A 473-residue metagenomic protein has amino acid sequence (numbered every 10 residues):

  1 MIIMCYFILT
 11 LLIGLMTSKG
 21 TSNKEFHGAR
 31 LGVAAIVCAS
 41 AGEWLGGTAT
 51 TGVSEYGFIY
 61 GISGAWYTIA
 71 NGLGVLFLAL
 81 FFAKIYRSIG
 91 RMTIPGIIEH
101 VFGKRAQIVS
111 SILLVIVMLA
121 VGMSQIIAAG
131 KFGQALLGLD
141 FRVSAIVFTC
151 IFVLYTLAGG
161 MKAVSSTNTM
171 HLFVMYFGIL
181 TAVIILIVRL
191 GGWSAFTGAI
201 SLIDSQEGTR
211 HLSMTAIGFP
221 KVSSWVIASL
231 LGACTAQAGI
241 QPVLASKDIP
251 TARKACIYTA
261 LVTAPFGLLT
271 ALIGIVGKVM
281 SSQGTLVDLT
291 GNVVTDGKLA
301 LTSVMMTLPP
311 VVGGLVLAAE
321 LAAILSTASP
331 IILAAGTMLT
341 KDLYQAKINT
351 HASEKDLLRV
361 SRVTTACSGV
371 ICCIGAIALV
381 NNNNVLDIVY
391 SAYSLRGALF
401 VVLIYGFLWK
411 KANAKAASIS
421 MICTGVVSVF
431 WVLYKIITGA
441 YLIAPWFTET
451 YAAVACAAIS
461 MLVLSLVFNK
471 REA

Functional and structural regions predicted by a protein language model:
M1-A473: Membrane-embedded helix-loop-helix hairpins and adjacent transmembrane boundary segments in multi-pass transporters
